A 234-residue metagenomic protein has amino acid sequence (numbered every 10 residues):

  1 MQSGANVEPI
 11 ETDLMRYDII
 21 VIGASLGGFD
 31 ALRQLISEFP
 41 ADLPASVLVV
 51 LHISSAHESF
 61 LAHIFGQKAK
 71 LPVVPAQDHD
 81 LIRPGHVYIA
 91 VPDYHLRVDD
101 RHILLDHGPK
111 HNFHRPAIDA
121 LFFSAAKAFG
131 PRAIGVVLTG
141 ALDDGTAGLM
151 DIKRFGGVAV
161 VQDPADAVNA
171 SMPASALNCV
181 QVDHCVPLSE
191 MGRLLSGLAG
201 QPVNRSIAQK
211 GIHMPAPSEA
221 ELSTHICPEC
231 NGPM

Functional and structural regions predicted by a protein language model:
M1-M234: Conserved acid/base catalytic micro-environments in cytosolic active-site loops
